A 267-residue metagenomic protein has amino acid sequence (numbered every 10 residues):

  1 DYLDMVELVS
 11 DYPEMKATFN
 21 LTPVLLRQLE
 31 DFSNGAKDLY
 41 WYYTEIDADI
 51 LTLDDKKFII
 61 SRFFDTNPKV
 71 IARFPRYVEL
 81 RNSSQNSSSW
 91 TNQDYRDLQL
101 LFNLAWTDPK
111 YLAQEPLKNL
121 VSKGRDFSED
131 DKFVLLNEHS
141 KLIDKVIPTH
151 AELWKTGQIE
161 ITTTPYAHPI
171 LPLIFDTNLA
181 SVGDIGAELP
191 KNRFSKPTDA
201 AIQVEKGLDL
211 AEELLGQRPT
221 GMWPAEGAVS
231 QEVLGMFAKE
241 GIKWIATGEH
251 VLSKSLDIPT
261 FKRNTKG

Functional and structural regions predicted by a protein language model:
D1-G267: Carbohydrate-active enzymes and regulators
